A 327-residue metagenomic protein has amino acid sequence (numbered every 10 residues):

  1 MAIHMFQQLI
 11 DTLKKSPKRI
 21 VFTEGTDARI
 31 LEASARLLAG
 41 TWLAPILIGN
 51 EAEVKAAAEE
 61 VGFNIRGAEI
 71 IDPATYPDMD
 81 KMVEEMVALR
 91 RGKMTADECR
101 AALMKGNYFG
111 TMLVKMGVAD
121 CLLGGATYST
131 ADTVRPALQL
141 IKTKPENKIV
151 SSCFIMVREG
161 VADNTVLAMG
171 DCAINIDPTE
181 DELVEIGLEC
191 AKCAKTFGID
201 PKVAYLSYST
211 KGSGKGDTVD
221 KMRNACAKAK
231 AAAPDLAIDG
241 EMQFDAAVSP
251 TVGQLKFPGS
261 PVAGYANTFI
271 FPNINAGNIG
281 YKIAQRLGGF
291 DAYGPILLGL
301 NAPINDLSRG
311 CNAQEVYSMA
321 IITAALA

Functional and structural regions predicted by a protein language model:
M1-A263, N267-A327: Anion-binding alpha/beta catalytic cores of soluble intermediary-metabolism enzymes, centered on
